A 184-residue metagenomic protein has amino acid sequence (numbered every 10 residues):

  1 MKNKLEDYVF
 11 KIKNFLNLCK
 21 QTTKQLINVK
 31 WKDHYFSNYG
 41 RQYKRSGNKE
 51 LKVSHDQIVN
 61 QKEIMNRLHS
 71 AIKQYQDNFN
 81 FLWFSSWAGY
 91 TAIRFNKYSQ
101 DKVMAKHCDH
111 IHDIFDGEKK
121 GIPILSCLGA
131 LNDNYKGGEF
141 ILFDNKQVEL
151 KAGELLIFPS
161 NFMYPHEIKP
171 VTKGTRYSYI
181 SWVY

Functional and structural regions predicted by a protein language model:
M1-L155, M163-Y184: Fe(II)/2-oxoglutarate oxygenase catalytic core
